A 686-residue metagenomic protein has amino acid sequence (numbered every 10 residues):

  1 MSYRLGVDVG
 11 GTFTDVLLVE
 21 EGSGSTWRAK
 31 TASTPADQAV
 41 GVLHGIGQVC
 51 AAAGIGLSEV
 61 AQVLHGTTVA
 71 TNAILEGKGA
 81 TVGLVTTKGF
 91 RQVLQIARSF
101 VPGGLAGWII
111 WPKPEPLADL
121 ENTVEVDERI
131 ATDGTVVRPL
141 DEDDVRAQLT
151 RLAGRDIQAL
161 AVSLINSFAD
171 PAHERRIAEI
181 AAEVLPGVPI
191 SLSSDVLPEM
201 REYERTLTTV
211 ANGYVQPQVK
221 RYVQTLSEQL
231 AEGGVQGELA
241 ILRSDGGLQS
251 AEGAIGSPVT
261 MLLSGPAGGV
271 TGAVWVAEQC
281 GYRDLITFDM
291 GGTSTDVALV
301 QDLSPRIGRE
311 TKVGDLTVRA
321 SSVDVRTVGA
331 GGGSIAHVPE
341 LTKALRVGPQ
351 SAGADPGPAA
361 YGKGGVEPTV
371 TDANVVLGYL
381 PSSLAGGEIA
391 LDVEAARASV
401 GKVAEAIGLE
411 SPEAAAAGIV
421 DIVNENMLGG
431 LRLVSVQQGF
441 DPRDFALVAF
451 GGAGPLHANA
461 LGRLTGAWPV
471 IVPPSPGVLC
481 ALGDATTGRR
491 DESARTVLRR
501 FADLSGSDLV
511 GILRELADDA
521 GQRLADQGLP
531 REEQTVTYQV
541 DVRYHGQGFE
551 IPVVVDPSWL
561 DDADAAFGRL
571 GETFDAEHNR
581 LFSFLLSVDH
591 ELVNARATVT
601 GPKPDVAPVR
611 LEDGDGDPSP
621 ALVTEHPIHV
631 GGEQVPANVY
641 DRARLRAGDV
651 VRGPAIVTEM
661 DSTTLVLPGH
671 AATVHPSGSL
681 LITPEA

Functional and structural regions predicted by a protein language model:
M1-V82, A131, R138-A161, E174-E179 (+10 more regions): N-terminal glycine/serine-rich phosphate-binding loop of ATP-dependent small-molecule kinases, especially carbohydrate
R4, V9, D143-R151, Y282 (+9 more regions): C-terminal, non-catalytic interaction/recognition modules in large multi-subunit enzymes and RNPs
G6, F13-L17, W27-R28, A32-A39 (+7 more regions): Conserved phosphate-binding loops in N-terminal lobes of ATP-dependent enzymes of the actin/Hsp70/sugar-kinase
V16, A29-A36, G83-G89, A251-E252 (+3 more regions): Glycine-rich phosphate-binding loop of actin/hexokinase-like ATP-binding domains
E21, T87-F90, I165-S167, D195-L197 (+6 more regions): Short, ordered loop/turn segments at secondary-structure junctions
A61-Q62, A161-D170, N212-V215, A416-D421 (+1 more regions): Conserved short loop/turn motifs at secondary-structure junctions
T67, S163-I165, S193-D195, S244-D245 (+3 more regions): Glycine-rich beta-strand-to-loop/alpha-helix junction loops that act as flexible
A159, S163-T209, G213, V555-P557 (+2 more regions): Terminal amphipathic helices with adjacent charged low-complexity linkers/tails
